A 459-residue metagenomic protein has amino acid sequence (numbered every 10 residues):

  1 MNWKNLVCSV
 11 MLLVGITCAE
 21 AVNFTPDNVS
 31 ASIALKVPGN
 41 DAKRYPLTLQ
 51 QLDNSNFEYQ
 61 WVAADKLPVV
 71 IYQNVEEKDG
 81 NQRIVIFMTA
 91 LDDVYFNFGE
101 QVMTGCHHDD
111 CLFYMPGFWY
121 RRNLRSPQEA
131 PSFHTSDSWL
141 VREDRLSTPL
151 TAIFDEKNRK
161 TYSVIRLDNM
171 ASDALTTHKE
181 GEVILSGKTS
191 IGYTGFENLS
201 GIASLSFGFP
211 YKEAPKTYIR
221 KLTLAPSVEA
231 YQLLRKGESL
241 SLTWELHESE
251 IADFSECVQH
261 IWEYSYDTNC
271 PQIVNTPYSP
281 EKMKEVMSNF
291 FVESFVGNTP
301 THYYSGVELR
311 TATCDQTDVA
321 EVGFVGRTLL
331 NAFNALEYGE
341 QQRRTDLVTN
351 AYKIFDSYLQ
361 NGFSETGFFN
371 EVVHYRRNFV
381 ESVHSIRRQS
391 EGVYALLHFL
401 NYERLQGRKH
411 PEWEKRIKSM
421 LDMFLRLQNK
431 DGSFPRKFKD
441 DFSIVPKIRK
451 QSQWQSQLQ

Functional and structural regions predicted by a protein language model:
M1-V22: Bacterial Sec-dependent N-terminal signal peptides
F24-V29, K36-D41, T48-K236: Beta-strand/loop-rich accessory regions of lumenal/periplasmic or secreted enzymes, predominantly carbohydrate-active
T25-S30, N40, L234, A252-E321 (+3 more regions): Low-complexity, Ser/Thr/Pro/Gly-enriched N-terminal "stalk/linker" regions
D53, L67, E77-G80, D92 (+3 more regions): Short, solvent-exposed loop/edge-beta patches enriched in aromatic
P226-A230, R310-L329, Y375-E391, K437-Q453 (+1 more regions): Solvent-exposed loop and edge beta-strand segments that line ligand/cofactor-binding and catalytic clefts
Y231-S255: Short Pro-Gly-centered flexible turn/kink motifs
L329-T345, E391-K409, Q453-Q459: Well-ordered alpha-helical scaffold segments within catalytic/enzyme domains
T345-E391, E412-F438: Helix-terminus loop motifs that line ligand-binding clefts
